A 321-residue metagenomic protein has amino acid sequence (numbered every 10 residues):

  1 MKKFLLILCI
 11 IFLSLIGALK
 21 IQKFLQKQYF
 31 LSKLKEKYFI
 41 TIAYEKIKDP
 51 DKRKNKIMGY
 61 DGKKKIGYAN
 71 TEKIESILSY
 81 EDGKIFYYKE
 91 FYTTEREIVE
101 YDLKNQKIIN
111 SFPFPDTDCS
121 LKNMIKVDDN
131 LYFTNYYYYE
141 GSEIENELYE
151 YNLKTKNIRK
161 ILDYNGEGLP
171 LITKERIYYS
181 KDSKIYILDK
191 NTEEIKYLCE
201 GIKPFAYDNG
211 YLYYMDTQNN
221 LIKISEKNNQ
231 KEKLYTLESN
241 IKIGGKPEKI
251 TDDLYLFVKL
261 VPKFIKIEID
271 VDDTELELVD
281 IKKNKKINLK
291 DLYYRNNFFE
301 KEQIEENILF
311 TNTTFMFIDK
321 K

Functional and structural regions predicted by a protein language model:
L6-K20: Hydrophobic membrane-insertion alpha-helices, especially the h-region of bacterial N-terminal signal peptides
Q22-G67: An edge-strand/N-cap motif at the start of beta-rich repeat modules
Q26-K33, E72-D82, T117-D128, D163-K174 (+3 more regions): Repeated scaffold domains used in trafficking and secretory/extracellular systems, primarily beta-propellers
I40-Y44, F86-Y88, Y132-N135, Y179 (+3 more regions): Residue position within the beta-strands of beta-propeller blades
K48-R53, E90-R96, Y139-N146, S180 (+2 more regions): Short, solvent-exposed loop/turn segments at conserved positions within beta-propeller repeat blades
K56-M58, E97-V99, E147-Y149, K184-Y186 (+2 more regions): A short loop-to-beta-strand structural motif that recurs across blades of beta-propeller domains
Y60-K63, D102-Q106, N152-K156, D189-E193 (+3 more regions): Short loop/turn segments that connect beta-strands within beta-propeller blades
K64-N70, K107-F114, N157-L162, E193-C199 (+2 more regions): A short beta-strand motif characteristic of beta-propeller blades
